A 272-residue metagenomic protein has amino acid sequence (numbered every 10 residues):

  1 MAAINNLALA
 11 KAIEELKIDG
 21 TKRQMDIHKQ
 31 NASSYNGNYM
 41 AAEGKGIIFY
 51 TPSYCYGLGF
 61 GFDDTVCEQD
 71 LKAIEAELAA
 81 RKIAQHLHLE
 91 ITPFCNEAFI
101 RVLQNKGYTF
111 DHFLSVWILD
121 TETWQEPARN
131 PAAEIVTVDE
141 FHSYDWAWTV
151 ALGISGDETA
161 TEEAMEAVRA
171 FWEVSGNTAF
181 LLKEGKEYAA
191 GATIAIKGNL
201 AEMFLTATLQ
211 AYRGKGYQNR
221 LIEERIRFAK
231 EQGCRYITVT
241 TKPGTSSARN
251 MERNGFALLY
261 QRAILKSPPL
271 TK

Functional and structural regions predicted by a protein language model:
M1-A80, C95, E162-M165, A170: N-terminal charged segments
M1-H28, G59-F62, L114, T121-A164 (+1 more regions): Short amphipathic alpha-helix that is part of the acyltransferase structural core
A2-E15, Q104-N130, T178, R235-K272: Active-site/acyl-donor-binding loops of N-acyltransferases
Y39-K45, R101-T109, N177-A190: Conserved beta-hairpin
V66-E134, V138-S143, S247, A263-P268: Acyl-donor-binding surface of acyltransferase catalytic domains
C67-A76, T208, G214-E231, R253: Conserved acetyl-CoA-binding loop-helix of GNAT-fold acetyltransferases
R81-T92, A229-K242: Conserved GNAT acetyl-CoA-binding A-motif
T159-A211: A conserved beta-strand-loop-helix scaffold within acyl/acetyltransferase catalytic domains
